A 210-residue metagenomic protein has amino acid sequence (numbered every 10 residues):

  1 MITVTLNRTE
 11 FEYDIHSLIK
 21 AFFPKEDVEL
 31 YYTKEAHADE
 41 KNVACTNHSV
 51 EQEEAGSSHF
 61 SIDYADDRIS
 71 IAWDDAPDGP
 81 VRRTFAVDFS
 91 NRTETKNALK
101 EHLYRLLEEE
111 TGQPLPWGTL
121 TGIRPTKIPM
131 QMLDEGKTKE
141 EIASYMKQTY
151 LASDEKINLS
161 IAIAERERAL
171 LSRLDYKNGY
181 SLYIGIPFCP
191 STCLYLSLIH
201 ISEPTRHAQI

Functional and structural regions predicted by a protein language model:
M1-P116: A short, structured N-terminal alpha-helical element that caps or precedes a catalytic domain
I2, P80, W117-T119, I123 (+3 more regions): Replace the tail clause
T9-E12, T126, A208: Alpha-helix N-cap/helix-start and coil->helix boundary motif
T46, A55, L120-T121, K127-D134 (+1 more regions): SAM-dependent transferase fold signal centered on methyltransferase-like domains, encompassing both Class I
A98, H102, R124-K127, K137 (+2 more regions): Residues forming well-ordered secondary-structure scaffolds
T111-P114, D134-L182: N-terminal [4Fe-4S]-dependent radical SAM core
I123-M130, R168-I199: N-terminal pre-triad scaffold of radical SAM enzymes
I199-I210: Single conserved hydrophobic/aromatic residue that forms the stacking wall/gate of nucleotide- or nucleobase-binding
